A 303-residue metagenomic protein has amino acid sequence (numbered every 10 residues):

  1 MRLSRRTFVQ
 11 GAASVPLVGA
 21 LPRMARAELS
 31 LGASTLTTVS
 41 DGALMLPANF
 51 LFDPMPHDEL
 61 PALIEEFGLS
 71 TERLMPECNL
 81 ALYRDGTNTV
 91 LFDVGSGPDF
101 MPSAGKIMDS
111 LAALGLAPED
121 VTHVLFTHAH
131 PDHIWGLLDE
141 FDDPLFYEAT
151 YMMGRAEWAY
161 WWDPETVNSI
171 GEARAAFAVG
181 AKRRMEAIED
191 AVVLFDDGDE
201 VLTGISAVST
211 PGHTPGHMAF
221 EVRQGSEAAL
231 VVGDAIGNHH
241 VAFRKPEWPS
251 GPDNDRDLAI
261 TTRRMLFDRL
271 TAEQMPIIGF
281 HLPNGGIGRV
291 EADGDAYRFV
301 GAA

Functional and structural regions predicted by a protein language model:
M1-R2, T7-R26: N-terminal export signals
S4, G225-A303: Cap/insert and terminal regions of metallo-dependent hydrolase folds
R26-L114, A219-N238: Conserved beta-strand hairpin/beta-sheet module of binuclear metal-dependent hydrolase folds, prominently
A33, Y83, D93, V121 (+6 more regions): Divalent metal-coordination and catalytic microenvironments
D41, V94-S96, A129, A156-E157 (+3 more regions): Active-site metal-binding loops of divalent metal-dependent hydrolases
P102-M152: Active-site metal-binding motif and surrounding structural segment of the metallo-beta-lactamase
G105, A112, Y147-S209, T261-M265 (+1 more regions): Metallo-beta-lactamase
V124-I134, T210-H217, G279-N284: Histidine-centered catalytic micro-motifs
